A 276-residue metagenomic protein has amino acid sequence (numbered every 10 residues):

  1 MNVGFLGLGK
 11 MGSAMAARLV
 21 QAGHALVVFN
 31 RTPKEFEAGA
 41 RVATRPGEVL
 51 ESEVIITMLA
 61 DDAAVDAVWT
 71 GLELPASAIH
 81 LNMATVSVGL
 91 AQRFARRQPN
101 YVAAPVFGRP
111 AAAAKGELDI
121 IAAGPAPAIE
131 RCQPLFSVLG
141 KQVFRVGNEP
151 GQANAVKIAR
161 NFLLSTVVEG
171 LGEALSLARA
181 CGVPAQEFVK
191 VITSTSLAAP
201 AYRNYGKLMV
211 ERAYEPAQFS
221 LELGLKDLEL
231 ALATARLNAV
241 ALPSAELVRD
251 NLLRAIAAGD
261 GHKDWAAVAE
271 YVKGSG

Functional and structural regions predicted by a protein language model:
M1-M58, Q92-R93, R97, P110 (+1 more regions): NAD(P)+-binding Rossmann beta1-loop-alpha1 motif at the extreme N-terminus of oxidoreductases
L26, V42, Y101-V102, V143 (+2 more regions): Hydrophobic beta-strand scaffold residues
P46-N100: Rossmann-fold NAD(P) dinucleotide-binding segment
L59, A84-N161: Rossmann-fold dinucleotide-binding core
Q152-S275: Helical "substrate-binding/catalytic lid" subdomain of Rossmann-like NAD(P)-dependent dehydrogenases/reductases
